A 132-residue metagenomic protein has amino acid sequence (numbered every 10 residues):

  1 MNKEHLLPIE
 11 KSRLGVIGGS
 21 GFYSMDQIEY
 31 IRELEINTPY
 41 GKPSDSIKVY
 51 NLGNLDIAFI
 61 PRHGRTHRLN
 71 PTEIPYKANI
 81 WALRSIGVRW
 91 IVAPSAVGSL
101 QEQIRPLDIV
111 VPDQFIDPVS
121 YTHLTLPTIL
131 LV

Functional and structural regions predicted by a protein language model:
N2, P8-K77, D117: N-terminal short beta-loop-beta anion/metal-coordinating cradle
R84-S85: Non-catalytic positions within long, well-ordered alpha-helices that form the structural scaffold/packing of enzyme
W90-S120: Hydrophobic alpha-helical segments and helix pairs
T122-T128: Conserved small/polar residues in nucleotide/adenosyl-binding loops
L130-V132: N-terminal low-complexity segments that are often proline-rich with Ser/Thr-Pro
